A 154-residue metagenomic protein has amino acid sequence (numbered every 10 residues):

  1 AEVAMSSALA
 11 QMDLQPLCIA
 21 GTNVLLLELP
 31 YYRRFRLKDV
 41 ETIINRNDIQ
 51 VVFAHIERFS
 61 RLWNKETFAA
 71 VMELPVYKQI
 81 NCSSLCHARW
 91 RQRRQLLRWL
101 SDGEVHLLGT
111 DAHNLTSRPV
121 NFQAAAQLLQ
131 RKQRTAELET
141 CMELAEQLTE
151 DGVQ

Functional and structural regions predicted by a protein language model:
A1-Q79: Extended substrate/RNA-proximal surfaces in nucleic-acid metabolism proteins
E2-A4, R58-L62, L85-A88, H113-S117: Active-site environment of divalent metal-dependent phosphoester hydrolases
A10-D13, E41, N64-A69, W90-L100 (+1 more regions): Charged helix-capping and loop-helix junction motifs
T22, L74, G103-E104, A136: A short helix-to-beta-strand connector/capping loop
L27, A88-W90: Extended, charge-rich low-complexity interaction segments
Y77-I80, L85-H87: Aromatic-anchored helix/helix-loop segment that forms the rim or "lid" of small-molecule/cofactor binding pockets
E104-V120: Short acidic/histidine-rich active-site segments
F122-Q154: Mid-to-C-terminal alpha-helical segments outside catalytic/metal-binding sites
